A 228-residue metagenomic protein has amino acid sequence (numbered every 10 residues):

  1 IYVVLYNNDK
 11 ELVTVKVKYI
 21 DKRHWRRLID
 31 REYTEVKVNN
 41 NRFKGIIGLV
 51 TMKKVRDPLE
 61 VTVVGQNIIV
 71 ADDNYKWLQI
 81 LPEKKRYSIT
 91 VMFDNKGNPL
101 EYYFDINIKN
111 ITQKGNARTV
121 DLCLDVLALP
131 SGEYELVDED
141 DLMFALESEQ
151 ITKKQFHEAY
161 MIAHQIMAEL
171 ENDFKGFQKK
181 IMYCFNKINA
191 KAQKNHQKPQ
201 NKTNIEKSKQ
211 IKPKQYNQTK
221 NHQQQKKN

Functional and structural regions predicted by a protein language model:
V3-Y75: Charge-rich, low-complexity N-terminal segments
F43-A117: Aromatic-patch recognition
N95-G97, L136-E139, Q150-K153, E169-K175 (+1 more regions): A general structural signal for short secondary-structure boundary/capping elements
K96-E149: Conserved, surface-exposed functional patches that form binding/active-site neighborhoods
E101-Y103, K154-F156, F185-Q193: A short, hydrophobic/aromatic-rich structural module that often spans a beta strand with its adjoining loop
D140-I166: Short, surface-exposed, low-complexity cationic segments
I162-P199: Cysteine/selenocysteine-centered motifs that mediate thiol-based redox chemistry or coordinate metal-sulfur cofactors
N201-N228: Intrinsically disordered, Lys/Arg-rich low-complexity segments
